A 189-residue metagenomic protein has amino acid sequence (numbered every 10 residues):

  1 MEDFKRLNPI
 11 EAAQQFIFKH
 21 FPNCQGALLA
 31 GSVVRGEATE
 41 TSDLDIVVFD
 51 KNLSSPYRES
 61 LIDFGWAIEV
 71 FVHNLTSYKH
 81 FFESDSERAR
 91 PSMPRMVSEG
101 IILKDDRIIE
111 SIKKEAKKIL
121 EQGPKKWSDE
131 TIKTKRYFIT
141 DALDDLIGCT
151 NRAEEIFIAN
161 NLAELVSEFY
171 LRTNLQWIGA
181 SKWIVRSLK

Functional and structural regions predicted by a protein language model:
M1-C24, A30-T41, V47-S98: Metal-dependent nucleotidyltransferase catalytic core
M1-E2, E59, W66-T150: Conserved NTP/Mg2+-binding pocket subregion across the NTase superfamily
K5, I17-F18, L28-A30, A89 (+4 more regions): Short hydrophobic/aromatic-rich motifs at helix boundaries and adjacent loops
V34, A38, D45-D50, A67-V70 (+9 more regions): Short, surface-exposed, charged/polar-biased interaction segments
K126-K189: Conserved nucleotidyltransferase catalytic core and NTase-mimicking acidic/glycine-rich helix/loop elements in nucleic
